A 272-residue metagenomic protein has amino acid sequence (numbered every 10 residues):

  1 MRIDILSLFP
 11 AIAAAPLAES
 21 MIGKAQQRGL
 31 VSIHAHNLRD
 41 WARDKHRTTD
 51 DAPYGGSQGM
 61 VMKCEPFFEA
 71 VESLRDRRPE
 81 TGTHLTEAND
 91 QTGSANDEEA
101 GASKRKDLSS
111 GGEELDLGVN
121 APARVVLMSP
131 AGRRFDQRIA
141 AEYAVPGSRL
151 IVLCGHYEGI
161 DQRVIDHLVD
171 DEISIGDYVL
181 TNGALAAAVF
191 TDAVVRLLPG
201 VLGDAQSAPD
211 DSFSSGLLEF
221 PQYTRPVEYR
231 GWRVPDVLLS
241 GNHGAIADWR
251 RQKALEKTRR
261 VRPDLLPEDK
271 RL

Functional and structural regions predicted by a protein language model:
M1, K106, L117, G216 (+1 more regions): SAM-dependent methyltransferases
M1-R77, H243-P267: N-terminal nucleotide/polyanion-binding subdomain common to many enzyme families
D4-L6, H34-H36, R124-V126, L150-V152 (+1 more regions): Hydrophobic/aromatic beta-strand patches that form the interior of the parallel beta-sheet core in alpha/beta enzyme
S20-K24, A141-V145, L168: Short, solvent-exposed amphipathic alpha-helical segments in soluble enzyme and RNA/protein-processing domains
K63-D90, N96-E98, K104-D107, G112-H156: S-adenosyl-L-methionine/SAH cofactor-binding core of RNA-modifying enzymes
I160, V164-D211: Structured adenosyl-cofactor binding patch, chiefly the S-adenosyl-L-methionine
L185, L197-D236: Internal, active-site/partner-interface "lid" segment
